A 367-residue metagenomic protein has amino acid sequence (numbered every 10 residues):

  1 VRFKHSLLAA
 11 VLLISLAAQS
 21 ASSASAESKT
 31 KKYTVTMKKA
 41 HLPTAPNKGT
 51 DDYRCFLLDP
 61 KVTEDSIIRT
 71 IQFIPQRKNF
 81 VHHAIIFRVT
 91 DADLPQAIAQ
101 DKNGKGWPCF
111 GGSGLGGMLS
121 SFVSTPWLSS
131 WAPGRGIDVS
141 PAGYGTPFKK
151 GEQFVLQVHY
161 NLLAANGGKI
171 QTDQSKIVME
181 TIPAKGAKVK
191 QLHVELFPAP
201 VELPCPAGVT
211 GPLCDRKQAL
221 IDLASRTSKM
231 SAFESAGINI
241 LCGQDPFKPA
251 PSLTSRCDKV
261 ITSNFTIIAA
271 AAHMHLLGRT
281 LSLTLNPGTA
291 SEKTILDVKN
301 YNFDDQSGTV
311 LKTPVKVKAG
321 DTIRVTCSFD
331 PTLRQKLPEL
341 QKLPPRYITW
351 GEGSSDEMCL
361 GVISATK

Functional and structural regions predicted by a protein language model:
V1-L8: Bacterial N-terminal signal peptides that target proteins for export
A9-A17: Bacterial N-terminal signal peptides
A17-S28: C-terminal region of N-terminal signal peptides and the immediate post-cleavage residues of exported proteins
E27-K367: Beta-strand-centric surfaces of beta-sandwich/beta-rich domains
